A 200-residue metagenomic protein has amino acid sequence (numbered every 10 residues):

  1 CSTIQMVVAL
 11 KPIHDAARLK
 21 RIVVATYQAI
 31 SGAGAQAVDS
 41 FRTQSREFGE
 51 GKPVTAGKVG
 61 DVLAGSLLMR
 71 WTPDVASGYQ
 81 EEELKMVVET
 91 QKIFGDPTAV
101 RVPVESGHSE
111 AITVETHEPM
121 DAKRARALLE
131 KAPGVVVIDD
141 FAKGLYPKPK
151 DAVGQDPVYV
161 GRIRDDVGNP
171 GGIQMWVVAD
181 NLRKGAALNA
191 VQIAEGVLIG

Functional and structural regions predicted by a protein language model:
C1: Active-site-proximal cofactor/substrate-binding loop regions of enzyme domains
I4-K131: Active-site-lining helix/loop region of Rossmann-like oxidoreductase modules
T98-G200: C-terminal active-site/capping subdomain that shapes the small-molecule cofactor and substrate pocket of enzyme
